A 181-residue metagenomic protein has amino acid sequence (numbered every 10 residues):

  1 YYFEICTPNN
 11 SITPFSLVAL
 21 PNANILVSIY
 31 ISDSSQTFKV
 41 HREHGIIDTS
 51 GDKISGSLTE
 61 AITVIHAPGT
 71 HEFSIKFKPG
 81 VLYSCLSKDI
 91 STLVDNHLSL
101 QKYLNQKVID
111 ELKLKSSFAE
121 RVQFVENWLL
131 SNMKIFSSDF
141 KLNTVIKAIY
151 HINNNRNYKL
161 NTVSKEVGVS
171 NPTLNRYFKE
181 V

Functional and structural regions predicted by a protein language model:
Y1-I146, Y150-N161, E166-N171: Alpha-helical bundle regulatory/interaction domains
Y177-V181: HTH DNA-binding helix-turn interface
